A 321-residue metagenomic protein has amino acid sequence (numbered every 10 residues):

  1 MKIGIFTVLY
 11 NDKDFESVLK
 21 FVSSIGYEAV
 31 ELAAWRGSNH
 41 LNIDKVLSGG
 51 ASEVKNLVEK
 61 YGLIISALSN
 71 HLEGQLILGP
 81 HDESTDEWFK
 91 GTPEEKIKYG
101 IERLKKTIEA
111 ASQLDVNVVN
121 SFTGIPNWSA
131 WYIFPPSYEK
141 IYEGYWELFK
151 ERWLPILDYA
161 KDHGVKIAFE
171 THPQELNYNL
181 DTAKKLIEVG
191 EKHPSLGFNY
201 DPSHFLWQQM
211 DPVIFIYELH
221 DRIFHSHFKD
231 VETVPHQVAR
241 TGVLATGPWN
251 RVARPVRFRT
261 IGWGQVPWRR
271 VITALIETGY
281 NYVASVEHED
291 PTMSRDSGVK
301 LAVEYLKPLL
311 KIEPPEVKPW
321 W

Functional and structural regions predicted by a protein language model:
K2, A29, L68, Y142-Q265 (+1 more regions): Acidic/histidine-rich catalytic cores of soluble enzymes
I5, V22, V30, V58 (+10 more regions): Conserved, mostly hydrophobic/aromatic
F6-Y10, A33-G37, N70-E73, G124-P126 (+4 more regions): Active-site beta-loop-alpha junctions enriched in small/polar residues
N11-V22, K98-E109, Q208-I216, W268-V271: Short, acidic/polar
E16-S17, K60, I77-F198, D296 (+1 more regions): Active-site acidic/histidine proton-transfer and metal-coordination neighborhood in alpha/beta enzyme cores
L19-I25, V46-S69, E109-D115, L154-D162 (+3 more regions): Acidic (Asp/Glu)-rich catalytic clusters
A33-V58, T123-A130: Glycine-rich, proline-tolerant flexible connector loops at the mouths of alpha/beta enzymes
R295-P315: C-terminal helical cap(s) of enzyme catalytic domains, especially alpha/beta-barrels
